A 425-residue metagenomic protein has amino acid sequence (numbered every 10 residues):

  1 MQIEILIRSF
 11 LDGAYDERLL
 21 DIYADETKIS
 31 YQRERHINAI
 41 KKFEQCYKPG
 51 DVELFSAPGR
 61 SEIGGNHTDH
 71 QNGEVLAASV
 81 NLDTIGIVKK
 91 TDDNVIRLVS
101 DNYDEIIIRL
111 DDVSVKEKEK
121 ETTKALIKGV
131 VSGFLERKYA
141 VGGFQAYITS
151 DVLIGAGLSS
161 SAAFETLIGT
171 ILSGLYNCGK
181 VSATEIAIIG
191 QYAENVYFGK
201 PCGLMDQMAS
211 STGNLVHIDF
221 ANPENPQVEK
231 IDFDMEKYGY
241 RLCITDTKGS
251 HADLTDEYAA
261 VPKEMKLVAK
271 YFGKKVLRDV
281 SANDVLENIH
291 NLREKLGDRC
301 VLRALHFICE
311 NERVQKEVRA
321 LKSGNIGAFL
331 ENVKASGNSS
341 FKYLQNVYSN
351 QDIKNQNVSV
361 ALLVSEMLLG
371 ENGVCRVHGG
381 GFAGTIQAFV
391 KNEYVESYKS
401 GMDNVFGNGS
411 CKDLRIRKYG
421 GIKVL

Functional and structural regions predicted by a protein language model:
M1-R60, I85, K89, D93-K120 (+2 more regions): C-terminal nucleotide
A57-S61, G65-N72, D151-I168, E371-F389: Glycine/serine-rich anion-binding loops at beta->alpha junctions that coordinate negatively charged ligand groups
N72-D92, T212: Structural signature of FAD isoalloxazine-binding scaffolds in flavoprotein oxidoreductases
S79-N81, L158-C178: DPxDG-like acidic metal-binding loop motif
R97-V99, G143-S150, K180-Y192, L330-A335 (+1 more regions): Beta-strand segments within the central parallel beta-sheet cores of soluble alpha/beta enzyme folds
E136-F144, L172-I186, N392-V405: Phosphate-handling active-site elements
C178-P226, S336, L362-L368, V377-H378: Alpha/beta catalytic cores of group-transfer enzymes, especially the acyltransferase/condensing modules of polyketide
